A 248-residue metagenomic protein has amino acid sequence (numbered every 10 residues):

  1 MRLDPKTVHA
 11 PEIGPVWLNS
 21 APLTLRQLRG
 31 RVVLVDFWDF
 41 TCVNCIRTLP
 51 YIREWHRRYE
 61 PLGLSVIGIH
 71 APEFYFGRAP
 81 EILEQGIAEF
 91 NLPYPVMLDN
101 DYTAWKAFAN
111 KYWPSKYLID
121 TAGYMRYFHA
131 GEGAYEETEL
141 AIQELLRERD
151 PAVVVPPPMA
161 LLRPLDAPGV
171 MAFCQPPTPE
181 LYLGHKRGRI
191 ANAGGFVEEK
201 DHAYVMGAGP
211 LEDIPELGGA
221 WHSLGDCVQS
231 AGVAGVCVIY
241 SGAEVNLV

Functional and structural regions predicted by a protein language model:
M1-L28, E136-V248: Non-globular targeting/processing and membrane-anchoring segments
I13-P22, F37-F40, W55, H70 (+3 more regions): Tryptophan-centric aromatic hotspots in well-structured domains and transmembrane helices
P22-I46, I52, S65-V66: Short active-site neighborhood of thiol/selenol oxidoreductases, capturing the structured segment around
G30-V33, L62-S65, L92-Y94, T121: Loop/turn elements at helix/coil->beta-strand transitions in domains of secreted/extracellular proteins
I46-E89, N100-A104: Structural microenvironment flanking redox-active thiols in thiol-disulfide oxidoreductases
E84-I119: Short, internal strand/loop/helix patches that form the active-site neighborhood or redox-interaction surface
N110-S115, D120-R149: Non-catalytic, surface beta->alpha helical segment in thiol-disulfide oxidoreductase systems
